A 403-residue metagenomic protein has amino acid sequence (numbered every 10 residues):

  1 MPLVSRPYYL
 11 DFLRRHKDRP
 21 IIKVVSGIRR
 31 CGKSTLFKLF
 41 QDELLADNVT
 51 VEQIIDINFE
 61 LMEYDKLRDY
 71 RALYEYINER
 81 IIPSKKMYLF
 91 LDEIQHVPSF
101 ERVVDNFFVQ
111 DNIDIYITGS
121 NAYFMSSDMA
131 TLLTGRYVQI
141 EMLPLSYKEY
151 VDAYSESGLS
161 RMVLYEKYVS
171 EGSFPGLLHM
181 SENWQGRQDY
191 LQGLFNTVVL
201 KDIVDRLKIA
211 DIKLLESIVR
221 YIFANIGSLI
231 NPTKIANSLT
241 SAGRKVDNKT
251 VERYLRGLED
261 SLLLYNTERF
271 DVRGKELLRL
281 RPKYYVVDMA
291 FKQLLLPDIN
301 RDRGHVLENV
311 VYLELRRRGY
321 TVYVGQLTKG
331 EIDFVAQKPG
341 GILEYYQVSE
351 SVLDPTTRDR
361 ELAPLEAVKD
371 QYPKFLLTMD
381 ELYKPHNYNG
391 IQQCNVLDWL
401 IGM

Functional and structural regions predicted by a protein language model:
L3-D18: Pre-Walker A adenine-sensing motif
V25: Hydrophobic anchor at the beta1->P-loop junction of P-loop NTPases
S34: Walker A/P-loop
I55-S84: Short glycine-rich substrate-engagement loop in P-loop NTPases that contacts/grips substrate
I82-F100: Conserved P-loop NTPase "ATPase switch" module shared by AAA+ and STAND
S120-A122, S127-L229, Y265: Interdomain motor-coupling "hinge/lid" segment immediately C-terminal to the ATP-binding subdomain of NTP-driven enzymes
E182-I342: Accessory nucleic acid-recognition modules appended to NTPase machines
E381-M403: Domain-level recognition of nuclease-like catalytic cores that cleave nucleotide substrates
